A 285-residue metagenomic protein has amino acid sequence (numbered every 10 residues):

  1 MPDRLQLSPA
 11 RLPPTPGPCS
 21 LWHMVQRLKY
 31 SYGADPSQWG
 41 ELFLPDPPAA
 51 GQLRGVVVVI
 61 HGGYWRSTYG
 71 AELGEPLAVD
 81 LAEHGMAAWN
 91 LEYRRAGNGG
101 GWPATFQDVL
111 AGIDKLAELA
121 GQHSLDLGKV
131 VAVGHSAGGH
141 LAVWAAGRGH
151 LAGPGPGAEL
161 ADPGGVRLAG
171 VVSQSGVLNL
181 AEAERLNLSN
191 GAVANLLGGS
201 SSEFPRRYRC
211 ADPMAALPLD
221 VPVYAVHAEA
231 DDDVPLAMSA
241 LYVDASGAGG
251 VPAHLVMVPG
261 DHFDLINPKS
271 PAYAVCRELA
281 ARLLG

Functional and structural regions predicted by a protein language model:
R4-G51: N-terminal cap/lid segment of alpha/beta-hydrolase-fold proteins
C19, D35, E182-A215: Mobile cap/lid helix-loop segments that gate and shape the active-site cleft of serine hydrolases
D46-L53, V57-D80: Short, surface-exposed "cap/lid" segments of acyl-processing enzymes
T68-A78, W89-K129: Catalytic nucleophile-loop/oxyanion-hole region of alpha/beta-hydrolase and closely related hydrolase-like folds
D114-L186: Primarily recognizes the serine-hydrolase "nucleophile elbow" in alpha/beta-hydrolase and SGNH/GDSL folds
A225-H227, D231: Short beta-strand/loop motif that positions the catalytic acidic residue of the alpha/beta-hydrolase fold
D232-L241: Conserved alpha/beta-hydrolase "acid-adjacent" motif
D261-P271: Catalytic histidine-centered segment of alpha/beta-hydrolase-like enzymes
